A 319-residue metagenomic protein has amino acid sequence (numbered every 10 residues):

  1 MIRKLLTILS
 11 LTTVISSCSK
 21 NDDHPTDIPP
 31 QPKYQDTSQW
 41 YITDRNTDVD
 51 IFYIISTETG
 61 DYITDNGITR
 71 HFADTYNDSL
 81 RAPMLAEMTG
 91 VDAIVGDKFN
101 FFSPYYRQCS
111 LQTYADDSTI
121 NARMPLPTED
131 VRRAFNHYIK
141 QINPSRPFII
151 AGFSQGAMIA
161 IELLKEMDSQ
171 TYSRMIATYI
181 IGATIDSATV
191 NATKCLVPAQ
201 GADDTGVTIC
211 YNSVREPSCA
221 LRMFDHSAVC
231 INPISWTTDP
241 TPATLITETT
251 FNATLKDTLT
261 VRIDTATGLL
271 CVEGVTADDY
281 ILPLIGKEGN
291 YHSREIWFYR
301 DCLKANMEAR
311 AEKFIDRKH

Functional and structural regions predicted by a protein language model:
I2-I8: Sec-dependent signal peptide recognition, specifically the positively charged N-region followed immediately by
I15-S17: C-terminal motif of bacterial Sec signal peptides marking the signal peptidase cleavage site
S19-N21: Bacterial signal peptide processing site
D23-R45, V49-I51, E58, Y299-M307: Solvent-exposed N-terminal domain segments of exported/luminal and surface proteins
T47-V49, D97-F101, P144-P147, S173-A177: Loop/turn elements at helix/coil->beta-strand transitions in domains of secreted/extracellular proteins
I54-R146, D279-H319: Active-site catalytic motif of lipid deacylating hydrolases and related acyltransferases
D130-I142, K165-K313, R317-H319: Surface cap/lid and interfacial helix-loop subdomains adjacent to catalytic sites that gate substrate access
G152-G156, A160: Gly/Ala-rich beta-loop-alpha elbow adjacent to hydrolase catalytic centers
